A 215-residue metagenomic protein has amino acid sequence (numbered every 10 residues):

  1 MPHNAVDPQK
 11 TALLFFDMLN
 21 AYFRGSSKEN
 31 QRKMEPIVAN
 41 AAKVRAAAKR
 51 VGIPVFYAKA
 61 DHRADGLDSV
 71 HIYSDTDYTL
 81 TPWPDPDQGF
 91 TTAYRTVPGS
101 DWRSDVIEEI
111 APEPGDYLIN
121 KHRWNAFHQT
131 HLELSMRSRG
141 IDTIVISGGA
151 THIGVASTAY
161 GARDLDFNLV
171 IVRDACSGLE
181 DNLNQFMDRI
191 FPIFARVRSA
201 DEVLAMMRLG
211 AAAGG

Functional and structural regions predicted by a protein language model:
M1-A12, K43-A46, R50-V51, D68 (+1 more regions): Active-site-adjacent betaalpha module
Q9, S26-A48, G52-Y57: A short alpha/beta connector and helix-capping loop motif
A12-L19: Acidic-leg catalytic submotif of subtilisin-like serine proteases
F15, F56-K59, N120: Short, conserved beta-strand edge motifs with alternating hydrophobic and charged residues
L19, D61-R63, A150, C176: Catalytic metal-binding/acid-base residues of hydrolase active sites
A21-G25: Short acidic, Gly/Ser-rich segments with clustered Asp/Glu that frequently serve as metal-coordination loops in enzyme
I53-G66, V172: Short beta-strand segments at enzyme active-site cores
